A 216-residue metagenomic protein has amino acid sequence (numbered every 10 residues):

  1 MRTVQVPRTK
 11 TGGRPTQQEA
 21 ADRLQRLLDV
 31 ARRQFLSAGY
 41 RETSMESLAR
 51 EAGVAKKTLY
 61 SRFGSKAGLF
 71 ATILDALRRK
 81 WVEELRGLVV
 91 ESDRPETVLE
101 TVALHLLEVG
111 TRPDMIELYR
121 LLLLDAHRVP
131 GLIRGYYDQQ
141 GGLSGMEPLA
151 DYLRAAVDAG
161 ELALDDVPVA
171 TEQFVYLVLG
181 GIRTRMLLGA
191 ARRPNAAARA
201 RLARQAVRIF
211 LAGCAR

Functional and structural regions predicted by a protein language model:
M1-A38, E42-V54, S61-R62, A67-G68 (+1 more regions): Basic, helix-initiating cap at the start of DNA-binding domains
M1-R14, T101, H105, E147 (+2 more regions): C-terminal peripheral helix-coil segments that are non-catalytic and often amphipathic
Y40, F63, L123-V129, Q139-G142: Short helix-capping/turn signature of helix-turn-helix
A71-V102, G110, D114, R154-A155: Amphipathic alpha-helical linker/stalk segments
T97, E117, L121, G131-D158 (+2 more regions): Amphipathic alpha-helical packing segments from all-alpha helical-bundle domains
G110-Y137, I182-L188: Amphipathic alpha-helical segments used for helix-helix packing
A163, V167-T171: Membrane-interface starts of transmembrane alpha-helices
